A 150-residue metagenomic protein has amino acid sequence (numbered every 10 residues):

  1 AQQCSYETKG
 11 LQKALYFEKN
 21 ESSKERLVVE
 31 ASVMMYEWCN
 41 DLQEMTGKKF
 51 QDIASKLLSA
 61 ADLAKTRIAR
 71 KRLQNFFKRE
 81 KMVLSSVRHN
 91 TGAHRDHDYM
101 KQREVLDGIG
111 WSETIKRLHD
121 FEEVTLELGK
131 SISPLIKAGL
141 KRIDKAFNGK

Functional and structural regions predicted by a protein language model:
A1-V83, R103-K150: Amphipathic alpha-helical interface segments
L84-A93: Long, charged low-complexity segments
D96: Carbohydrate-active enzymes and regulators
